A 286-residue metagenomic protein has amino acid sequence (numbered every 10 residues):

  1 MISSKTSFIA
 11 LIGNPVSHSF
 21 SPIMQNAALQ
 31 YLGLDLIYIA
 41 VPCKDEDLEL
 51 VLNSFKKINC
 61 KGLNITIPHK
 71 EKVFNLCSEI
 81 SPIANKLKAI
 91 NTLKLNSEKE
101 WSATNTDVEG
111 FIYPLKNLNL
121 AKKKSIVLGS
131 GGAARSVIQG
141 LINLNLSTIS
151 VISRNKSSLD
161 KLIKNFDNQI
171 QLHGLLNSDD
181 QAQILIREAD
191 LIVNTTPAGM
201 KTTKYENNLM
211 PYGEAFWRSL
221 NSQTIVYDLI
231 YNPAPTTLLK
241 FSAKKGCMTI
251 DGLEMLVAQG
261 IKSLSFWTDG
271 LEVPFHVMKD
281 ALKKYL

Functional and structural regions predicted by a protein language model:
I2-L118: Phosphate/diphosphate ligand-binding glycine-rich loop within oxidoreductases
G13, N105, L115, N119-N143 (+1 more regions): Glycine-rich adenosine-cofactor-binding loop
P15, R154-K156, N232: Residues in the short beta-alpha loop(s) of Rossmann-like NAD(P)-binding domains
I67-K72, G132, P197-M200, N232: Short glycine-rich anion-binding loops that position phosphate/pyrophosphate groups of nucleotides and phosphorylated
N143-T148, K245-M248: Conserved S-adenosyl-L-methionine
L146-Q169: NAD(P)-binding Rossmann-fold cofactor-contacting core
Q171-T249: Rossmann-like adenosine-cofactor binding region
Q223-L286: Adenosine-phosphate binding glycine-rich loop
